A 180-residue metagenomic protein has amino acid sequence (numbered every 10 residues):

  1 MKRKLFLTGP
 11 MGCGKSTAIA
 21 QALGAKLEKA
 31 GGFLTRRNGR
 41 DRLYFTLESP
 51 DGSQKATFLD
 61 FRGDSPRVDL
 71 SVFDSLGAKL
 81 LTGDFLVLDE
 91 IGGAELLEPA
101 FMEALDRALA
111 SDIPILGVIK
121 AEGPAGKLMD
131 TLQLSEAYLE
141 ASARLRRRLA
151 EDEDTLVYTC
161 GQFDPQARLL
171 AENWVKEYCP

Functional and structural regions predicted by a protein language model:
M1, A25-L27, K79-D84, L109-A110: Flexible, charged surface loops at secondary-structure boundaries
K2-L5, G92-P180: Replace "adjacent to P-loop NTPase cores in ATP/GTP-dependent enzymes" with "adjacent to NTP-binding cores
P10: P-loop (Walker A) phosphate-binding loop of NTP-binding proteins
K15-S16: Conserved lysine of the Walker
A20, G24-S65: N-terminal phosphate/diphosphate-binding loop that engages ATP/GTP or pyrophosphate donors across diverse enzyme folds
G32-L34, L88, G117: A structural signal for short, well-ordered beta-strand segments and their strand-loop junctions that often border
E48-D51, S71-K79, E177-Y178: N-terminal export/assembly leader peptides and their processing motifs that target proteins to secretory
F61-D106: Phosphate-binding/switch loop-helix module in NTP-utilizing enzymes
